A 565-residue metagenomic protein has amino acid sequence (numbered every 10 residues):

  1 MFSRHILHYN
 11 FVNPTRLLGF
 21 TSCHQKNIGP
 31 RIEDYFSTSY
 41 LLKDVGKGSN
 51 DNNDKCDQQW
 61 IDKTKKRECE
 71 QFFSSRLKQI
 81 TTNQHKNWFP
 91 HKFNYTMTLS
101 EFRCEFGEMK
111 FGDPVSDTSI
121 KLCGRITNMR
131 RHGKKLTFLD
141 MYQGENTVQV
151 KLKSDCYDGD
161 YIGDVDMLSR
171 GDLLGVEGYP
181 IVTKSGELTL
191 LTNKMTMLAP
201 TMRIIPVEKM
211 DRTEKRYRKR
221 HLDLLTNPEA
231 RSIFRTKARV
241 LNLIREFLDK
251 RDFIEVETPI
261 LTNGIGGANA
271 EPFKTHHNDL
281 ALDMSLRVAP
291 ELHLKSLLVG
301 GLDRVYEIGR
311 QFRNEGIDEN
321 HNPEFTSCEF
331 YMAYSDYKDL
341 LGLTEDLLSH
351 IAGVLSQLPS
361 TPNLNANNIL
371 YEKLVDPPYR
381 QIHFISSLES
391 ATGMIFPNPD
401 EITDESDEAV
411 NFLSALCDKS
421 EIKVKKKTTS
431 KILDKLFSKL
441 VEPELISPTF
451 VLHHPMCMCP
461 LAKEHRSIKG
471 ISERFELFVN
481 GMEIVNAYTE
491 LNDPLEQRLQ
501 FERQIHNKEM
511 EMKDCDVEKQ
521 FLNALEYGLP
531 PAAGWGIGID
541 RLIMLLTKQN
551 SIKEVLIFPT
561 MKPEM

Functional and structural regions predicted by a protein language model:
F2-M565: Class II aminoacyl-tRNA synthetase catalytic cores and aaRS-like
